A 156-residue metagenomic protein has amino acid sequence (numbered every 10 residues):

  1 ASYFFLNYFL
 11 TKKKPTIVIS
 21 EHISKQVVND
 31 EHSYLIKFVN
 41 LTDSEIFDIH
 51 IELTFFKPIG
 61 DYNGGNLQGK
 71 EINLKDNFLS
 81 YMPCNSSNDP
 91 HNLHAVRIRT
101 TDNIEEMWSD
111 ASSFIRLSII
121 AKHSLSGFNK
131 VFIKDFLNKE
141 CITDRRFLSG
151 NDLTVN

Functional and structural regions predicted by a protein language model:
A1, P15, N77-L79: A broad, low-specificity signal for short, low-complexity segments enriched in glycine/proline and polar/charged
Y3-L67: Canonical alpha-helical transmembrane segment with a positive-inside/aromatic-interface signature
P58-G60, N73-S87, F136-N151: Short, surface-exposed linear segments at secondary-structure transitions and domain or protein termini
I59-D61, E106-W108, N151-N156: Short amphipathic alpha-helical segments
N66-D110, A121-G127: Extended, solvent-exposed segments with strong compositional bias
A111-I115: Exposed beta-strand face motif in extracellular beta-rich ectodomains
I120-N156: Acidic, serine/threonine- and proline-rich intrinsically disordered appendage/tail regions
